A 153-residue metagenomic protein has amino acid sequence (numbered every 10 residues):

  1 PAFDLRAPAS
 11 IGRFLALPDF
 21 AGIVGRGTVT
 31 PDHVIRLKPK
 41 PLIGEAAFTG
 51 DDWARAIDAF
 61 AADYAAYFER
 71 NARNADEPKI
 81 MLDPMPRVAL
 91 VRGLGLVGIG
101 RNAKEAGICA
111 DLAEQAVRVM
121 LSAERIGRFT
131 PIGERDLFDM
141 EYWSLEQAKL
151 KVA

Functional and structural regions predicted by a protein language model:
P1-A153: Domain-length cofactor-binding catalytic modules of enzymes
